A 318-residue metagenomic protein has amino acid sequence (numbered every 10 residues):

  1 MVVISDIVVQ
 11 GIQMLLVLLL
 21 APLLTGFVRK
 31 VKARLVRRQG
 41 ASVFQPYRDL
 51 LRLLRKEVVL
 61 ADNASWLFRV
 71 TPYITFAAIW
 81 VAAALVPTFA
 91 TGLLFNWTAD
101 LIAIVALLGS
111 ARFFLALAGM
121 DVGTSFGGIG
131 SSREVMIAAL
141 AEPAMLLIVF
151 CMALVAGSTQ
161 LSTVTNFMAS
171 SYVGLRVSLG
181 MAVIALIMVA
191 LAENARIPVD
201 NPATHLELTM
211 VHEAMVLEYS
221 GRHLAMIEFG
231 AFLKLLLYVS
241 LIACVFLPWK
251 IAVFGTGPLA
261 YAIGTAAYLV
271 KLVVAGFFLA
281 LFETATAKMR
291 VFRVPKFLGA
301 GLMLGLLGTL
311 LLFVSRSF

Functional and structural regions predicted by a protein language model:
V9-L20, N96-G109, Y172-E193, Y261-G264: Alpha-helical transmembrane segments
P22-V31, S110-G119, I184-N201, V273-F282: Transmembrane alpha-helical segments that form the membrane-embedded catalytic/substrate-channel core of multi-pass
R37-L54, N201-H223: Juxtamembrane inter-helical linkers in multi-pass membrane proteins
D49-F68, S125-I129, V216-H223: Cytosolic juxtamembrane amphipathic/interface segments immediately preceding and feeding into a transmembrane helix
A84, A103-A118, A139-A156: Mid-bilayer segments of alpha-helical transmembrane spans in multi-pass integral membrane proteins that mediate
L93-W97, C151-M181: Juxtamembrane/interfacial segments at transmembrane-helix boundaries in multi-pass membrane proteins
L279-L304: Interfacial loop-to-transmembrane junctions
G308-F318: Juxtamembrane boundary at the C-terminal end of a transmembrane helix
